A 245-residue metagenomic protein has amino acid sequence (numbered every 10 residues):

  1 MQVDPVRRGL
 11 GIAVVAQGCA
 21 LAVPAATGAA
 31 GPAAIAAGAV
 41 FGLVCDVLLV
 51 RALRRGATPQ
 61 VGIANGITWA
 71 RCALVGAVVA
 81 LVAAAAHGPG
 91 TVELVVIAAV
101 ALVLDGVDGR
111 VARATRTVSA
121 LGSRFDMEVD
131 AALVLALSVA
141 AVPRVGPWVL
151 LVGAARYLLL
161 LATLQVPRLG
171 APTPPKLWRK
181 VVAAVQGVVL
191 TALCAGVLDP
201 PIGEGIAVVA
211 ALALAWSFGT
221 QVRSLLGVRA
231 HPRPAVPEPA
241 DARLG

Functional and structural regions predicted by a protein language model:
M1-G62, M127-G245: A feature for the membrane-embedded catalytic helix bundles of lipid/isoprenoid biosynthetic enzymes
A34-D46, G66-T68, C72-S119, P201-A215: Membrane-embedded alpha-helical segments that form the functional core of polytopic membrane enzymes, especially those
A73, V103-V111, R124, E128 (+3 more regions): Active-site His/Glu-centered metal-binding helix of metallohydrolases
I97-A98, S123, R179: Alpha-helical transmembrane segments of multi-pass integral membrane proteins
R116-A120, R124, R168: Short helix/strand-bridging catalytic loops that position acidic/His residues to coordinate divalent metals and engage
